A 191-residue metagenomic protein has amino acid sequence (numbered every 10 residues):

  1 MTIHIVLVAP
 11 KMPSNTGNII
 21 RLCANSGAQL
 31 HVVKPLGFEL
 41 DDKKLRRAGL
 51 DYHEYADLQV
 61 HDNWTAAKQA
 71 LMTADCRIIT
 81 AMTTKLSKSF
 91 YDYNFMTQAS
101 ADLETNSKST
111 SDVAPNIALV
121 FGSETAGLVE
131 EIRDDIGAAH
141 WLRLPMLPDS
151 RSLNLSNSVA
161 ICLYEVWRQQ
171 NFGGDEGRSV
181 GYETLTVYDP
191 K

Functional and structural regions predicted by a protein language model:
M1-K191: Post-transcriptional modification and biogenesis factors for structured RNAs of the translation apparatus
